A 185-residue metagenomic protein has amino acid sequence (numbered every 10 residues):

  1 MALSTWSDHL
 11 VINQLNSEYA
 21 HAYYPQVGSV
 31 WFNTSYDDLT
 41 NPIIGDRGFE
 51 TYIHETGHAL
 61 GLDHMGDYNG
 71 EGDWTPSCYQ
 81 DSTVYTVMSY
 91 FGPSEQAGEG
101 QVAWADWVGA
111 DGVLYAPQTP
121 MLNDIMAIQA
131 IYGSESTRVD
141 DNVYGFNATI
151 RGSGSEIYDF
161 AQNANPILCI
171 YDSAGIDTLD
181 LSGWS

Functional and structural regions predicted by a protein language model:
M1-S185: RTX-like calcium-binding, glycine/aspartate-rich low-complexity repeat tracts
